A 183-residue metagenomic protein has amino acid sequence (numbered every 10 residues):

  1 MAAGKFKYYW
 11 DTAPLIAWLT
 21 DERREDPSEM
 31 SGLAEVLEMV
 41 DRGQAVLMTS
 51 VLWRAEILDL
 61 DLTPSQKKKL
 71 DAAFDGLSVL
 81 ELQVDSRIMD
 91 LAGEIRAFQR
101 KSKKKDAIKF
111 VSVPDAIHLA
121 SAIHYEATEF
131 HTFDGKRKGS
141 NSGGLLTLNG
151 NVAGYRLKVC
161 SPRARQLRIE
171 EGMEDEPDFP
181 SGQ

Functional and structural regions predicted by a protein language model:
M1-T49, D59-A72, I169-Q183: Short, well-structured N-terminal submotif of metal-dependent ribonuclease cores
F6-K7, S28-A34, A107-A120, L148-V159: Glycine-rich, flexible loop segments associated with nucleotide phosphate handling
W10-D11, T49, V111-V113, D134 (+1 more regions): Histidine- and aromatic-rich ligand-binding microenvironments
A17-L19, A55-D59, K138-S142: Short catalytic/ligand-binding loop motif for oxyanion handling, primarily in non-cytosolic enzymes, centered on
R42-L47, S78-L80, E126-T128: Short active-site oxyanion
P64-L70, S140-V152: Short, aromatic/basic amphipathic alpha-helical patches
A72-S78: Small beta-barrel nucleic-acid-binding modules, principally OB-folds
E81-N141, E176-Q183: Active-site neighborhoods of divalent-metal-dependent phosphate/nucleic-acid chemistry enzymes
